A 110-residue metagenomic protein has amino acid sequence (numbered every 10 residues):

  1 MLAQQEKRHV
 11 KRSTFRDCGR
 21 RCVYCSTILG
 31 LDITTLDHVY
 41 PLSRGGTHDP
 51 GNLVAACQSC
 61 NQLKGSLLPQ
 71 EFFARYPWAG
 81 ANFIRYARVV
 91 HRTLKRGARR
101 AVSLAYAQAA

Functional and structural regions predicted by a protein language model:
M1-R21, Y86-A101: Short, charged surface segments at domain edges that flank catalytic/cofactor-binding sites
R20, T34, A55: Cys/His-enriched microdomains
V23-Y24, S59: Short, cysteine/histidine-rich loop/knuckle motifs that typically chelate Zn2+
L31-D32, L63-S66: Short, non-ligating residues that shape and space the ligands of small metal-coordination modules and catalytic
T35-V39: Histidine-centered catalytic micro-motifs used for acid/base chemistry in nuclease and nucleotide-processing active
G45-L63: Short beta-strand-alpha-helix junction that forms the catalytic/metal-binding core of metal-dependent nuclease domains
A74-G80: Catalytic-site neighborhood detector that most strongly recognizes the C-terminal catalytic loop/helix of tyrosine
A107-A110: Short intrinsically disordered terminal tails
